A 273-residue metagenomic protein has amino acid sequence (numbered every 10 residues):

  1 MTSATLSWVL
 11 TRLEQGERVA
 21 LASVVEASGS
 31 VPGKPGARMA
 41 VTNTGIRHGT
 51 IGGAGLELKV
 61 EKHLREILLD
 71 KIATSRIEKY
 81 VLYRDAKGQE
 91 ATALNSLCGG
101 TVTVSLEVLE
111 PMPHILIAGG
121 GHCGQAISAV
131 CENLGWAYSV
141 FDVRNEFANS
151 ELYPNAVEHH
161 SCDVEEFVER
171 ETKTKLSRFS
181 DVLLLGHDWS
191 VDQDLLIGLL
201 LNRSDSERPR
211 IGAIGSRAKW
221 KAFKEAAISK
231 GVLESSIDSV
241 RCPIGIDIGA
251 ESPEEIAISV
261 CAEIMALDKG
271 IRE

Functional and structural regions predicted by a protein language model:
M1-H160, T172-S180, N202, E225-I228 (+2 more regions): Segments forming oxygen-rich coordination pockets for charged ligands
G121-H122, W189-S190, A218: Residue-level detector of alpha-helix initiation sites
A126, D194, A222: Phosphate- and divalent-cation-binding pockets in alpha/beta enzyme and binding domains that engage nucleotide-derived
V130, D194-L199: A short acidic, amphipathic alpha-helical/loop segment
F141, D181-V182, G186-H187, I197-A226: ADP-ribose/adenylate-binding Rossmann-like module
C162-V168: Conserved SAM/SAH-binding loop
E169-R170, D192: Conserved phosphotransfer microenvironments
R208, I214-E273: Adenosine-phosphate binding glycine-rich loop
